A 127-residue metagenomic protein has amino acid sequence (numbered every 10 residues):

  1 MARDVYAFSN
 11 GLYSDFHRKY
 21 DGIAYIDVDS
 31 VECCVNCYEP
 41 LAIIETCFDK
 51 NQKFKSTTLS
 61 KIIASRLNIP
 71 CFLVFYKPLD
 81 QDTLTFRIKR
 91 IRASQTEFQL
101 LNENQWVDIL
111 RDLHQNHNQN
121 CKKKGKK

Functional and structural regions predicted by a protein language model:
M1-I26, Q115-K127: Acidic-basic catalytic patches of nuclease active cores, encompassing PD-(D/E)XK and other metal-cofactor nuclease
F8, Q52-K55, Q105: Soluble or luminal CAZymes and related metallo-dependent hydrolases
I23, D49-L59: Active-site-adjacent loop/helix micro-motif of nuclease/hydrolase catalytic cores
V28-D49: Conserved catalytic cores of phosphodiester-cleaving nucleases, focusing on short active-site segments
V31, I43-E45, K61, P70-Y76: Short, hydrophobic/aromatic-rich beta-strand segments within well-structured domains
S56-N68: Basic/aromatic recognition patch in beta-strand/loop cores that engages polyanionic ligands
R66-R90: Nucleic-acid nuclease catalytic cores
K89-K127: Helix-rich interaction surfaces within compact, conserved domain-sized segments that mediate assembly or partner
